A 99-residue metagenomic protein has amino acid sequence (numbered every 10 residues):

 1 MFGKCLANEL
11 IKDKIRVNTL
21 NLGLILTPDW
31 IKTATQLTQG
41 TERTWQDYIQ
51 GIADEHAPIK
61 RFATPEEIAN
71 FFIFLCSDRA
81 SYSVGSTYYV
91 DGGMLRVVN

Functional and structural regions predicted by a protein language model:
M1-I11, T19: Conserved catalytic helix of short-chain dehydrogenase/reductases
G3-K4, A69-F72, C76: Short-chain dehydrogenase/reductase
I11, R16, S83-G85: Short, small/polar-rich loop/turn modules that mediate ligand/substrate recognition or access, typified
K12, I25-H56, V97-N99: A glycine/serine/threonine-rich, flexible loop-to-helix segment that serves as the NAD(P) cofactor-binding "lid"
R16-L26, C76, Y89-D91: Conserved SDR Rossmann-fold cofactor-binding beta-strand/turn motif
D29, A80-S83: Glycine/proline-rich active-site loop of Rossmann-fold NAD(P)-dependent oxidoreductases
T41-W45, A57-I68, R79: A conserved structural motif in NAD(P)-dependent oxidoreductases
I73, V84-N99: Short C-terminal tail/terminal secondary-structure segment of NAD(P)H-dependent dehydrogenase/reductase domains
